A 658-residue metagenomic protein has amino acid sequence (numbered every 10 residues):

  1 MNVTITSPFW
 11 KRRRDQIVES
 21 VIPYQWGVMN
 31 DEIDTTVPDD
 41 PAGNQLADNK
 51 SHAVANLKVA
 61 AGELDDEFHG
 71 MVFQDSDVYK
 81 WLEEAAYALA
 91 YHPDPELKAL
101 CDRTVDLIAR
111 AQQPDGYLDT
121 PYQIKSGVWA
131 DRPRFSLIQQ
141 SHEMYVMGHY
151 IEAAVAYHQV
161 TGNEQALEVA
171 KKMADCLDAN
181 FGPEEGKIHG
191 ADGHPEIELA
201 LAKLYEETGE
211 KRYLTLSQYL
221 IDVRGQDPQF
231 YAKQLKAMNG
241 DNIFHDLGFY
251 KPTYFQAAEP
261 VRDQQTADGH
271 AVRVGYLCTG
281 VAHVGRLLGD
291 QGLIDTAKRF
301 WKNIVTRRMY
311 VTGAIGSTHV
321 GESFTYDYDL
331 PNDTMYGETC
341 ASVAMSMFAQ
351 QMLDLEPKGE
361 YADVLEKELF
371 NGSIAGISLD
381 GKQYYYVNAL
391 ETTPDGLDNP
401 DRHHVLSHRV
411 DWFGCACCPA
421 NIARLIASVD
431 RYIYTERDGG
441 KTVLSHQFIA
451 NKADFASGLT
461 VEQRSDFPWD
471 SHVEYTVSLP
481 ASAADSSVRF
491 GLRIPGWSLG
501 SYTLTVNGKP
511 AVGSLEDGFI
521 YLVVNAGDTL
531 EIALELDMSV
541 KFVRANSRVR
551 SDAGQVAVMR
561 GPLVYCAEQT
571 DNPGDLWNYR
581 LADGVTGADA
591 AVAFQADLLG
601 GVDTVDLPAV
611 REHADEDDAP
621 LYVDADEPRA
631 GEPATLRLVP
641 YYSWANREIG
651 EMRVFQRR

Functional and structural regions predicted by a protein language model:
M1-D77, D102-S126: Low-complexity, Ser/Thr/Pro/Gly-enriched N-terminal "stalk/linker" regions
N2, W10, L82-P95, G148-N163 (+6 more regions): Well-ordered alpha-helical scaffold segments within catalytic/enzyme domains
S7, R14, V18, L82 (+9 more regions): Hydrophobic core segments within long, regular secondary-structure runs in both alpha- and beta-rich folds
P8, R14, S217, A297 (+5 more regions): C-terminal beta-rich recognition modules with glycine/proline-rich loops and embedded aromatic residues
A42, A61-V78, A130-V146, A179-H194 (+5 more regions): Solvent-exposed loop and edge beta-strand segments that line ligand/cofactor-binding and catalytic clefts
G127-E207: A conserved hydrophobic secondary-structure block that centers on an alpha-helix together with its immediately flanking
G280-R307, L330-K382, T393: Catalytic-core region of carbohydrate-active enzymes that cleave or remodel glycosidic bonds
L499-V523, F542-R548: Solvent-exposed beta-strand/loop surfaces of large extracellular or lumenal domains
